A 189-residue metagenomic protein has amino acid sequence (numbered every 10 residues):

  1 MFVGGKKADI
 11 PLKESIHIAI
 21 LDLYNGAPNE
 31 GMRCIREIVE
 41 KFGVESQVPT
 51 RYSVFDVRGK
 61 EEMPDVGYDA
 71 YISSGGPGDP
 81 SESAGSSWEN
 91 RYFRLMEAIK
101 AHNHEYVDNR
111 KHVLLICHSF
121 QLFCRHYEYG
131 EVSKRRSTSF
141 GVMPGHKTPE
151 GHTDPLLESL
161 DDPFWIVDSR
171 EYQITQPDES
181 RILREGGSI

Functional and structural regions predicted by a protein language model:
M1-L95, I99: N-terminal beta1-alpha1 cap of cysteine-dependent amidohydrolase-like domains
K7-D9, G59-M63, H104, R135 (+2 more regions): Short, flexible, glycine/charge-rich loop motifs used to bind or transfer phosphoryl groups or to couple energy/partner
I20, V54, L114-I116, I166-D168: A structural signal for short, well-ordered beta-strand segments and their strand-loop junctions that often border
N25, G59-E61, F120, S139 (+1 more regions): Residue-level detector of flexible, active-site-proximal loop/helix-junction positions within diverse enzyme catalytic
Q47-T50, N109, D162, R184-E185: A short helix-to-beta-strand connector/capping loop
E62-V66, C124, R181-I182: Short loop/helix-cap segments at secondary-structure boundaries that form the rim of catalytic
G78-G151: Cysteine-nucleophile active-site neighborhood
E128-I189: Pocket-forming structural segment of enzyme catalytic cores
